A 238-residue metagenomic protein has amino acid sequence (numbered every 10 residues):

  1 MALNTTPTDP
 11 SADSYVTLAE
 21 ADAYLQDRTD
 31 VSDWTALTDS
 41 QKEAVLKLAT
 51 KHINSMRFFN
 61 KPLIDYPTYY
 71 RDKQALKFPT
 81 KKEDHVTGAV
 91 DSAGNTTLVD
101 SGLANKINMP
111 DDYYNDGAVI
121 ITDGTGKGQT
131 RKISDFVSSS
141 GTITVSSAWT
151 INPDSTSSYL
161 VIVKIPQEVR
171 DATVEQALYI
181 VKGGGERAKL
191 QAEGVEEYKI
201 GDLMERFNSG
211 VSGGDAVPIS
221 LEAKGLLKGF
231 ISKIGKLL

Functional and structural regions predicted by a protein language model:
M1-F59, T96: Long, hydrophobic N-terminal alpha-helical segment
L3, Y24, V163-E186: Extended, compositionally biased low-complexity polar/Lys-Gly-rich tracts and adjacent boundary/linker regions are
D33-D84, V161-R170: Short, well-structured hydrophobic secondary-structure segments
K82-A148: Autoprocessing Asn-cyclization modules and mimics
S140-T142, I151-D154, G213-V217: A short local loop/turn or secondary-structure capping micro-motif enriched for an aromatic residue
S146-K164: Surface-exposed interaction regions enriched in Ser/Thr/Asp/Glu that occur as long low-complexity tracts or repetitive
E175, Y179-L238: Short loop/turn elements at secondary-structure junctions
